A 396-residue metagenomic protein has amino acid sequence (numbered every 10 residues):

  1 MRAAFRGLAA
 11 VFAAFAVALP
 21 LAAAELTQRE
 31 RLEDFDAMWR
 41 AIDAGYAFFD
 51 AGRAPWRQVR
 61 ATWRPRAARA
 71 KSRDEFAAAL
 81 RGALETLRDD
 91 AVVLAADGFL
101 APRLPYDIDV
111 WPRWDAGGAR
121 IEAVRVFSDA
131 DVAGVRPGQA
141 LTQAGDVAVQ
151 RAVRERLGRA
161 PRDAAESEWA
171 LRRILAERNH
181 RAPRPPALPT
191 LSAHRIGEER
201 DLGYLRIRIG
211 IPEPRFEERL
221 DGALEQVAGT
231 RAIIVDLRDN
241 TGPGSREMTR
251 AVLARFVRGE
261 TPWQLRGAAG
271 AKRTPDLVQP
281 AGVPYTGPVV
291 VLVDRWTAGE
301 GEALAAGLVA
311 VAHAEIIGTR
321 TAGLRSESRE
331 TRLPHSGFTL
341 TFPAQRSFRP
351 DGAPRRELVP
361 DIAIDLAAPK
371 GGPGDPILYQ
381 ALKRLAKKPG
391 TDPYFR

Functional and structural regions predicted by a protein language model:
M1-F5: N-terminal secretory signal peptides that target proteins for export/translocation
G7-P20: Bacterial N-terminal signal peptides
A23-I233, D239-P243, E247, R258-P262 (+3 more regions): Flexible, low-complexity junctional segments that flank or bridge functional domains
A91-V92, V311-R325: Short, well-structured beta-strand/strand-turn elements
L100, T241-L292, W296, S326-G337 (+3 more regions): Gly/Ser/Thr-rich loop/hinge elements
V124, A144, R206-G210, D236-N240 (+4 more regions): Active-site-proximal beta-strand/loop segments in catalytic clefts of secreted hydrolases
T230-I234, V283-V290, V311-H313: Short, surface-exposed connector motifs at secondary-structure boundaries
Q345-I377: Active-site rim recognition segments
